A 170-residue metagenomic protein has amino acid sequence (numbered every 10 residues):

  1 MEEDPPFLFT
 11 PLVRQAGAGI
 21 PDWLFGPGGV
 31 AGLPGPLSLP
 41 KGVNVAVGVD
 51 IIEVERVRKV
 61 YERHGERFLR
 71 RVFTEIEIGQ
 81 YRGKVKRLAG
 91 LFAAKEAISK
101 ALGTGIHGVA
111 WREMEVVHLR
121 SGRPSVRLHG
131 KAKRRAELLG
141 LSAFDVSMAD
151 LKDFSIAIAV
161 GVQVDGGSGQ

Functional and structural regions predicted by a protein language model:
M1-R14: Extreme N-terminal basic, low-complexity initiation segments that serve as generic localization/processing leaders
F9, G17-Q170: Core catalytic alpha/beta fold that binds nucleotide/phospho-ligands
